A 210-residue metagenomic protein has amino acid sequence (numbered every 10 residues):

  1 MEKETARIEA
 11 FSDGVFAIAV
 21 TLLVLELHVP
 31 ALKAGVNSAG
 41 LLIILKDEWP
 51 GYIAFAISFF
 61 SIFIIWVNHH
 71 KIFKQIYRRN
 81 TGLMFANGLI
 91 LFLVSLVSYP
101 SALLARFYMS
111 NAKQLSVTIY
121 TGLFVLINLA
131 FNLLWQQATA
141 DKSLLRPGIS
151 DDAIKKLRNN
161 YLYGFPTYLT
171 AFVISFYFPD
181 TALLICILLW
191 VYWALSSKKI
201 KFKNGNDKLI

Functional and structural regions predicted by a protein language model:
M1-I210: Multi-pass alpha-helical transmembrane bundle typical of ion/small-solute transporters and intramembrane aspartyl
